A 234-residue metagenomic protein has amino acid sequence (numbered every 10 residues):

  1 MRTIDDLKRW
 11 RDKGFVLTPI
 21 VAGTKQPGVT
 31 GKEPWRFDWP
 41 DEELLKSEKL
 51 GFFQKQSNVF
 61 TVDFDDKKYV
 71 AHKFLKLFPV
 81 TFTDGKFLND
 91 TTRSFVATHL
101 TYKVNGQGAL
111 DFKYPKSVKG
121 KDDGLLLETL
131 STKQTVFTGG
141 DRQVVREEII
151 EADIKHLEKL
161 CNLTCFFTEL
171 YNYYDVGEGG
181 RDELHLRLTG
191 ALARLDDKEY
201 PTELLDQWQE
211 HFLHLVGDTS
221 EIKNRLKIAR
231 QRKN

Functional and structural regions predicted by a protein language model:
M1-Y171: Conserved phosphate/metal-binding and DNA-contacting active-site motifs used in DNA phosphodiester-bond processing
K159-N234: Modules that initiate DNA replication and primer synthesis
